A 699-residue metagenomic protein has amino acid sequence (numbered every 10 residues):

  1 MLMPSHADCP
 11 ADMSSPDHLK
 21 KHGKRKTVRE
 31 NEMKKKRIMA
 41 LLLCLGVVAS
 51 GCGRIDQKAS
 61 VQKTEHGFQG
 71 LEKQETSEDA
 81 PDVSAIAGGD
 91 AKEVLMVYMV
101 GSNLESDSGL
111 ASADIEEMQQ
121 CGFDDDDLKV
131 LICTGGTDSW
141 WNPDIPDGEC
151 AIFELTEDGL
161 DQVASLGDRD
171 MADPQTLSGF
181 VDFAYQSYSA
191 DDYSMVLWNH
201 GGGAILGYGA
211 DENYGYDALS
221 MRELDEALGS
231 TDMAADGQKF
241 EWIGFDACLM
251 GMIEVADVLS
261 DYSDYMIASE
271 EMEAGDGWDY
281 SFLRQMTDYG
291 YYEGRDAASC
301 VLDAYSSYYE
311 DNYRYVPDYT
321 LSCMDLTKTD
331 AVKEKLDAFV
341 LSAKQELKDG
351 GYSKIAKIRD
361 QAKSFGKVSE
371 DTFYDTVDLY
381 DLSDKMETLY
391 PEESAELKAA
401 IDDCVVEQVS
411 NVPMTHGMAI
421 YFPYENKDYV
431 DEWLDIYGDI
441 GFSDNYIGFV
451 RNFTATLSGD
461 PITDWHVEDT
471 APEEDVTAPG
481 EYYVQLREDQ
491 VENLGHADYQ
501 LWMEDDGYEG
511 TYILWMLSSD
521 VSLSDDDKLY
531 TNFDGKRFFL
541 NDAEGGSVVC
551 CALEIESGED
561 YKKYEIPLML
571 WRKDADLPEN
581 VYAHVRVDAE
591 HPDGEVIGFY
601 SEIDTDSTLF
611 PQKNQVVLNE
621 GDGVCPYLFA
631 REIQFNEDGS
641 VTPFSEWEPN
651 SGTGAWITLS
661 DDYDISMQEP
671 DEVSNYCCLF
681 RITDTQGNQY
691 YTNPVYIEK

Functional and structural regions predicted by a protein language model:
H18-E32: Short, Lys/Arg-enriched N-terminal segments with co-localized hydrophobic residues within the first ~10-30 amino acids
A49-K63: Sec-dependent signal peptide cleavage junction
A59-S189: N-terminal extension/subdomain marker
Q62-D90, Q186, Y208-F245, M250-K699: Terminal, contiguous helix-loop blocks that mediate binding/assembly
V94-M99, K129-T134, Y193-L197, E241-F245 (+2 more regions): Structural recognition of the beta-strand scaffold that forms the well-ordered cores of secreted hydrolase catalytic
T134-D236, A247-C248, I253, E270-E271: Catalytic-core segments of thiol-dependent peptidases
